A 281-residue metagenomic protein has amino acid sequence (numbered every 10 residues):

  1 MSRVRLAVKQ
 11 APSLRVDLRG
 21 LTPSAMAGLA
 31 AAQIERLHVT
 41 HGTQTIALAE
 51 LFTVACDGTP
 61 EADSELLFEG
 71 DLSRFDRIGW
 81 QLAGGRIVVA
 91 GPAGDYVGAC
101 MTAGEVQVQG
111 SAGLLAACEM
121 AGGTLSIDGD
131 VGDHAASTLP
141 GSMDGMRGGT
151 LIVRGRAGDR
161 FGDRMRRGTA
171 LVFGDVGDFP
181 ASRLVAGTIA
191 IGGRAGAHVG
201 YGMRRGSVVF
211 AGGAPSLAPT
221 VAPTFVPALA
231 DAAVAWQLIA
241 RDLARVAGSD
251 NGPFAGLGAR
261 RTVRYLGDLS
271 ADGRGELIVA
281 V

Functional and structural regions predicted by a protein language model:
M1-L67, D71, R77, D128 (+5 more regions): Intrinsically disordered, low-complexity terminal regions
L48, D63-G79, A83-T102, Q107-G113 (+3 more regions): Surface-facing alpha-helical segments and adjacent helix-coil boundary elements at the starts of domains
E69-D71, A90, A99-T102, Q109-S111 (+10 more regions): Feature marks extracellular polysaccharide-active and adherence modules
C118, A136-T138, P219-V221: Short, charged, surface-exposed secondary-structure boundary motifs
G132-S142: Extracellular beta-strand/beta-solenoid scaffold signature
